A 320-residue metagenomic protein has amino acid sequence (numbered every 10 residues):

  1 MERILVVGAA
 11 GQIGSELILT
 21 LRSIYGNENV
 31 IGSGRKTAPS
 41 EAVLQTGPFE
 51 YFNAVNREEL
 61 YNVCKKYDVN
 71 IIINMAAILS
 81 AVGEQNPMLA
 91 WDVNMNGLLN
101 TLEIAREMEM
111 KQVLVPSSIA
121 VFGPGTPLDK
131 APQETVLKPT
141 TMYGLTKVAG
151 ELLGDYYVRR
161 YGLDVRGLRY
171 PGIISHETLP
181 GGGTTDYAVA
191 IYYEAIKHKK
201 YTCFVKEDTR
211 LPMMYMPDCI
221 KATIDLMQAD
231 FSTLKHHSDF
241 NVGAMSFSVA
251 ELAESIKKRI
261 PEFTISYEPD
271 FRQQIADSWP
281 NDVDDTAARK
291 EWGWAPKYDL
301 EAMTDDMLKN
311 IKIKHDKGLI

Functional and structural regions predicted by a protein language model:
I4-I24: N-terminal Rossmann NAD(P)H-binding glycine-rich loop of SDR-like oxidoreductase domains
A54-V93: NAD(P)H-binding glycine-rich loop region in Rossmannoid oxidoreductase-like domains and their noncatalytic homologs
N74, L99-M142: Conserved Rossmann-fold NAD(P)-dependent oxidoreductase catalytic core, especially the SDR/UDP-sugar
S117-S118, E151-E177: Conserved beta-loop-beta element that borders a ligand/cofactor-binding pocket
G123, K138-M142, R166-D186: Flexible, glycine-rich beta-alpha linker
V148, Y161, I173-V189, M216-P217 (+1 more regions): Glycine/proline-rich active-site loop of Rossmann-fold NAD(P)-dependent oxidoreductases
P171-P180, A190-M214: A conserved pocket-lining segment of Rossmann-fold NAD(P)-dependent short-chain dehydrogenase/reductase
F204-K206, L211-I320: C-terminal substrate-binding subdomain of Rossmann-fold SDR/epimerase-dehydratase oxidoreductases
